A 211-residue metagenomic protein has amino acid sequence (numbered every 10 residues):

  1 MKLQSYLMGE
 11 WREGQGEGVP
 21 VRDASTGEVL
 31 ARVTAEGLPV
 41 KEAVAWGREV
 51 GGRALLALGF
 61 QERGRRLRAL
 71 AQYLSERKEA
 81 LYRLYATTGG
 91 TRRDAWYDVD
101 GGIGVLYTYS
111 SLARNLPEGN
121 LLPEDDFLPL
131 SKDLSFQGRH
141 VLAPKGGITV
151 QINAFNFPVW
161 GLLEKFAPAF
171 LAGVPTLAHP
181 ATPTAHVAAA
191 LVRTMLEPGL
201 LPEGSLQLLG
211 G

Functional and structural regions predicted by a protein language model:
M1-K132: N-terminal Rossmann-like NAD(P)+-binding subdomain of aldehyde/semialdehyde dehydrogenases
P117-G211: Rossmann-like NAD(P) dinucleotide-binding subdomain of oxidoreductase/dehydrogenase enzymes
